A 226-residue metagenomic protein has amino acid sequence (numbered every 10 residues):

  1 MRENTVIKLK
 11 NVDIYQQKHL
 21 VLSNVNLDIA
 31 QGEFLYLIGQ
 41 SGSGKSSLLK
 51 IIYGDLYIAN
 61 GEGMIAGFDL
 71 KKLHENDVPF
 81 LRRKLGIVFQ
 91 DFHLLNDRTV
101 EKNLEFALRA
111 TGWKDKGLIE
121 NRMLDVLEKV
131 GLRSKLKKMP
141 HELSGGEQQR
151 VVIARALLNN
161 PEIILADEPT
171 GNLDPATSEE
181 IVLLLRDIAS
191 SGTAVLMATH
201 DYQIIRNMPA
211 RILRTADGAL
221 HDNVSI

Functional and structural regions predicted by a protein language model:
Y53: Helix-to-loop junction immediately C-terminal to a conserved catalytic motif
G61-D69: Conserved ABC transporter NBD signature motif
L70-G86, I188-S190: ABC ATPase NBD coupling module
R98-F106: Short coil-to-helix segment of the ABC ATPase nucleotide-binding domain corresponding to the Q-loop/switch region
K138-H141, N159, S191: Conserved signature/switch motifs of ABC ATPase nucleotide-binding domains
M139-L143, E147-Q149: Conserved ABC ATPase signature
I164-D167: Catalytic Walker B motif of ABC-type/P-loop ATPase nucleotide-binding domains
